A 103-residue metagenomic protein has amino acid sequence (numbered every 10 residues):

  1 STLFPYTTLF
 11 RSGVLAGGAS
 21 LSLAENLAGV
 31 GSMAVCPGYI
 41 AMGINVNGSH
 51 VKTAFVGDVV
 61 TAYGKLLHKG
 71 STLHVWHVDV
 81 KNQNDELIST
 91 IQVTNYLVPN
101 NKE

Functional and structural regions predicted by a protein language model:
T2-L9: Short, small-residue-biased leader/transition segments that mark boundaries at the very start of proteins
F4, G43-N45, L73-V75: Short coil/loop residues immediately preceding or within conserved phosphate-binding loops of NTP-utilizing enzyme
F10-V14: Short acidic, glycine/proline-rich loop/turn micro-motifs
L15-G38: Active-site helix/loop of acyl-thioester processing domains in fatty-acid/polyketide metabolism, spanning hotdog-fold
A19-S22, N26, V46-K52, V78-K81 (+1 more regions): Hydrophobic alpha-helical segments of small multi-pass membrane proteins
V30-T61, L66: Hydrophobic beta-strand-centered segment that forms part of the acyl-chain substrate-binding groove
A54-V56, T61, K65-E103: HotDog/MaoC-like acyl-thioester-processing domains
